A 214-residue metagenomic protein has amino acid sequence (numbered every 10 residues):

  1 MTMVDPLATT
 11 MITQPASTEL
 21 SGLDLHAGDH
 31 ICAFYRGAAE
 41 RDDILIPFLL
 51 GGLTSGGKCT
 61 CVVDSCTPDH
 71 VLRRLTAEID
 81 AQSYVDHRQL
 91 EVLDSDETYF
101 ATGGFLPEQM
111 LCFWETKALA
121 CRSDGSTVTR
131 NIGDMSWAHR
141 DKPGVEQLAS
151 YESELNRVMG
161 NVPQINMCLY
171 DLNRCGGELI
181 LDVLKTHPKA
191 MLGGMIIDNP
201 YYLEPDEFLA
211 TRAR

Functional and structural regions predicted by a protein language model:
M1-R214: Non-catalytic regulatory/interaction regions at protein termini and inter-domain linkers
